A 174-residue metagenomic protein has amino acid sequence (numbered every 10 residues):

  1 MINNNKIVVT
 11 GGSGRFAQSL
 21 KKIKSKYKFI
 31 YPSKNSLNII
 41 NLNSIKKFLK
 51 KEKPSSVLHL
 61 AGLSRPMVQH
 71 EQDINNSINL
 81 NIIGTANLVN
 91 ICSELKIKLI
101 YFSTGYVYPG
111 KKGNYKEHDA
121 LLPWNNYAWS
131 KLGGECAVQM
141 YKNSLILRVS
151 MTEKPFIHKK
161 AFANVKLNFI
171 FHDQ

Functional and structural regions predicted by a protein language model:
I2-K26: N-terminal Rossmann NAD(P)H-binding glycine-rich loop of SDR-like oxidoreductase domains
T10, P32, V57-A61, L99-G105 (+2 more regions): SDR active-site strand-loop-helix element
S25-F48, G62: Adenosine-cofactor binding site in Rossmann-like domains, unifying the SAM/SAH pocket of S-adenosylmethionine-dependent
I40, Q72, N76-N87, L121 (+2 more regions): Glycine-rich NAD(P)-binding loop of the Rossmann-fold in SDR/ketoreductase-type enzymes
L42-L80, I91: NAD(P)H-binding glycine-rich loop region in Rossmannoid oxidoreductase-like domains and their noncatalytic homologs
H70, I146, S150-Q174: A conserved pocket-lining segment of Rossmann-fold NAD(P)-dependent short-chain dehydrogenase/reductase
A86-L122: Conserved Rossmann-fold NAD(P)-dependent oxidoreductase catalytic core, especially the SDR/UDP-sugar
L122-S150: Active-site Tyr-X1-5-Lys
